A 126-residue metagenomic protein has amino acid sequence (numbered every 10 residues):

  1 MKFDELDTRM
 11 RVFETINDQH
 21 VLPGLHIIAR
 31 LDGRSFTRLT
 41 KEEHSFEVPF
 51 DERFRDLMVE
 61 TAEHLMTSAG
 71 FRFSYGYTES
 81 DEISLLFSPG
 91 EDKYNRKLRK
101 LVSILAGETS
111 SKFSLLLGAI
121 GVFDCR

Functional and structural regions predicted by a protein language model:
M1-R126: Regulatory and interdomain segments flanking nucleotide-handling catalytic cores in signaling/defense enzymes
